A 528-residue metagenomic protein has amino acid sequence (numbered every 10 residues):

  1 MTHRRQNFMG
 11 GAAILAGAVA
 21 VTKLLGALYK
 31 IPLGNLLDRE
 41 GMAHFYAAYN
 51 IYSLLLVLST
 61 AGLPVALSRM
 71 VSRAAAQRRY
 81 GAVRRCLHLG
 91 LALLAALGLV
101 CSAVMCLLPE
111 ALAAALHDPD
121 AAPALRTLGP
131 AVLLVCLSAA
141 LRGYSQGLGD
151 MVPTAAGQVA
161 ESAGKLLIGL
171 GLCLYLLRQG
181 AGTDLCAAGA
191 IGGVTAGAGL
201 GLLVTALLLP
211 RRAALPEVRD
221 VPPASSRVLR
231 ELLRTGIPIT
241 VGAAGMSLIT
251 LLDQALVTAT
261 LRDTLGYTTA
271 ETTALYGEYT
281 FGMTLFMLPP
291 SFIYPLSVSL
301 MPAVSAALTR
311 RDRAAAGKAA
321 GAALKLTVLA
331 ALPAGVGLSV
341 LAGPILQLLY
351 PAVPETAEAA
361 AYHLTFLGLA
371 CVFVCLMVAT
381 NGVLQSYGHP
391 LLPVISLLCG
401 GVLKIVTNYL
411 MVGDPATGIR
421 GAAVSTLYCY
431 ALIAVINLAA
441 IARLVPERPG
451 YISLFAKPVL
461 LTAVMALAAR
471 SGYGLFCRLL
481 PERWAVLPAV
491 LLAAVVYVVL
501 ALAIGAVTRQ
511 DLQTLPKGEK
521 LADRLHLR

Functional and structural regions predicted by a protein language model:
M1-L25, G81, R85, P223-M246 (+1 more regions): N-terminal membrane topogenesis motif
N7-V65, S102, C106, A131-V132 (+1 more regions): Signature of the first transmembrane helix
G34-L54, T183-A188, R230-T235, T258-M287 (+1 more regions): Interfacial/gating helices of multi-pass transporter permease domains
A61-A76, G282, P290-D312: Helix-loop junctions and terminal segments of transmembrane helices in multi-pass membrane transport/translocation
P109-L128, T273, S339-C371: Interfacial segments at transmembrane-helix termini and the short loops linking adjacent helices
V135-G157, L369-C399, L410: Membrane-interface junctions at transmembrane-helix termini in multi-pass inner-membrane proteins
V152, A163-L203, L207, L391 (+5 more regions): Membrane-interface helix-loop junctions in multi-pass transport and translocation proteins
S471-R528: Membrane-proximal transmembrane or re-entrant/amphipathic helices at the cytosolic face
